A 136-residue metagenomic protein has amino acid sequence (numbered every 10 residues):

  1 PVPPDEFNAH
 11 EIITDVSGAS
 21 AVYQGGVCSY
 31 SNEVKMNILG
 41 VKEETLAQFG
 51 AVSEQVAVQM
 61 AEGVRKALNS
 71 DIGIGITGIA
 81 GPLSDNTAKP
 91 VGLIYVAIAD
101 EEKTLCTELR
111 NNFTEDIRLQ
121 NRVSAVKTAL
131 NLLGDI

Functional and structural regions predicted by a protein language model:
P1-I136: Short alpha-helical segments enriched in small residues
